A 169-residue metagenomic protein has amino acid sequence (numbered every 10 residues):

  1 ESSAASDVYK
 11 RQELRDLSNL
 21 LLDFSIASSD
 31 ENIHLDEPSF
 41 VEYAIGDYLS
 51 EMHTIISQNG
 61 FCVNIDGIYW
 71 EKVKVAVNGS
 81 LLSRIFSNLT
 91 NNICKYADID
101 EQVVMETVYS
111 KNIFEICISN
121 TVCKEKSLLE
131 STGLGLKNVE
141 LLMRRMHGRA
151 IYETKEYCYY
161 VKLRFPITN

Functional and structural regions predicted by a protein language model:
E1-A5, Y9: Single conserved hydrophobic/aromatic residue that forms the stacking wall/gate of nucleotide- or nucleobase-binding
S29-Y43, A76: Short flexible loop/turn segments at helix-to-beta-strand junctions within the C-terminal catalytic HATPase_c
C62-V73, T121: Conserved catalytic submotifs in the C-terminal HATPase_c
N92-C94: Short helix-loop "hinge" at the ATP-lid/N-box region of the Bergerat-fold HATPase_c
D100-N112: Short beta-strand/loop element within the Bergerat-fold HATPase_c
E115-L134: Glycine-rich/acidic phosphate-handling loop/turn and adjacent ATP-lid/helix of nucleotide-binding kinase/ATPase domains
M143-R144: Detector for a conserved hydrophobic position within an alpha-helical segment of the HATPase_c
